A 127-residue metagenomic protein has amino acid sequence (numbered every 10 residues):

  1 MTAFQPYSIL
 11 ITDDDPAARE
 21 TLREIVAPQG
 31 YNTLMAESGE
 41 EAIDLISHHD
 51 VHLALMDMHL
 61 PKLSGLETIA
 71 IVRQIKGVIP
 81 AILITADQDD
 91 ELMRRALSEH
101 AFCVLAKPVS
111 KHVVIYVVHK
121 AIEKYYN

Functional and structural regions predicted by a protein language model:
P16-L34, E99: Two-component/phosphorelay signaling modules centered on CheY-like receiver
M35, L60-L63: Residue-level signal for the "D+5" position in two-component response regulator receiver
S38, S64-E67: Acidic catalytic/metal-coordinating carboxylates
D44, L66-V78: Short amphipathic alpha-helix used as the core "switch/output" element in two-component signaling
H49-L55, L60: Active-site beta3 strand of CheY-like receiver
E67, Q88-V104: Alpha4 helix (beta4-alpha4-beta5 surface) of REC/receiver domains from two-component response regulators
E91, V109-V118: C-terminal output helix
